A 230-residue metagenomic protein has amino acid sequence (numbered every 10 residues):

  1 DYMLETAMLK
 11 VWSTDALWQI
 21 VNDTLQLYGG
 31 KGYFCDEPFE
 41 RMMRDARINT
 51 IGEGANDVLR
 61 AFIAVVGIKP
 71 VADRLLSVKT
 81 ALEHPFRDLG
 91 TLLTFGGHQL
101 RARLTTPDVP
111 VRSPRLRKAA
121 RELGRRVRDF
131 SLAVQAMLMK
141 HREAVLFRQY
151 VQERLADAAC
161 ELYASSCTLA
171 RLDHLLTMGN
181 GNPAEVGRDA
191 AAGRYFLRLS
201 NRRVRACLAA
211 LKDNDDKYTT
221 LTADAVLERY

Functional and structural regions predicted by a protein language model:
D1-Y230: Flavin-dependent oxidoreductase catalytic core characteristic of acyl-CoA dehydrogenase/oxidase-like enzymes
